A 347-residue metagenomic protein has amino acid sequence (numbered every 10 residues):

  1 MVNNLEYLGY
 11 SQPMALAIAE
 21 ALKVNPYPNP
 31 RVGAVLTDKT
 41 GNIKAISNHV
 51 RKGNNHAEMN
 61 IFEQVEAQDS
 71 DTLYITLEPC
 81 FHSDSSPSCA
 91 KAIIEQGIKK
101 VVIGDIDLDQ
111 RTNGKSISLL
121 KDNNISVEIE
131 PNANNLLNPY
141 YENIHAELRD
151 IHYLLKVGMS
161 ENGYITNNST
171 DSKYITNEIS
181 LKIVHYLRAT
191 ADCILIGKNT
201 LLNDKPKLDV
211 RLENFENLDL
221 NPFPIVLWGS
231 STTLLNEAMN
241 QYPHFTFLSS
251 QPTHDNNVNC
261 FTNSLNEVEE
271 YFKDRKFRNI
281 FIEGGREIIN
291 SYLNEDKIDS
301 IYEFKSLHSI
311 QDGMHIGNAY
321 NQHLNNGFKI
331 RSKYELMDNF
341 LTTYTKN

Functional and structural regions predicted by a protein language model:
V2-N29, A45, Q68-D69, H152-N347: Enzymes that bind and transform nitrogen-containing heteroaromatic metabolites
P26, N134-G158: Proteins enriched for Cys/Gly/acidic motifs involved in redox and nucleic-acid/cofactor modification
P26-G41: N-terminal glycine-rich anion-binding loops that anchor highly charged ligand groups
D38, L148, T345-N347: Active-site beta-strand termini and strand-to-loop segments that position acidic
D38-L136, L293: Zn2+-dependent cytidine deaminase-like catalytic core
H82, D109-T112, N135-P139, E161-T166 (+1 more regions): Short, well-ordered, mixed-charge alpha-helical segments that flank or form enzyme active sites
S116-S118, E142-H145, V210-L212, G317: Short low-complexity, flexible loop/linker segments enriched in glycine and/or proline with clustered acidic
